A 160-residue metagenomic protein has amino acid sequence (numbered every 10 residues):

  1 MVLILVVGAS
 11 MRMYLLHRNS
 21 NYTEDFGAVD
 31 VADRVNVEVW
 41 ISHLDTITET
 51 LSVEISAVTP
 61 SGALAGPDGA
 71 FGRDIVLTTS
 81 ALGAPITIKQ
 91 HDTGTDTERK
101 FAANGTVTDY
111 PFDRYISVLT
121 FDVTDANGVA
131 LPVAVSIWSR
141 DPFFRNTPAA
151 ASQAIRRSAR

Functional and structural regions predicted by a protein language model:
M1-S10: Hydrophobic membrane-insertion alpha-helices, especially the h-region of bacterial N-terminal signal peptides
S10-F143: Soluble non-transmembrane domains of integral membrane proteins
P148-R160: Cytosolic-side membrane-insertion boundary helix
